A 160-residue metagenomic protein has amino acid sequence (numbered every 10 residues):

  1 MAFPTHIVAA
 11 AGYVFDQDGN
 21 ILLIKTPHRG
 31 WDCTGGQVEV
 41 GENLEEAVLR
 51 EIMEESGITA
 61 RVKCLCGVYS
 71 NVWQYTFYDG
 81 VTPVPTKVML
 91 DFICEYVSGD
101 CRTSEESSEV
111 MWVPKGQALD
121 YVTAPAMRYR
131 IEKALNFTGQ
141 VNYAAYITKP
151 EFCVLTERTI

Functional and structural regions predicted by a protein language model:
M1-I21: Conserved N-terminal beta-strand and adjoining loop/helix that marks the start of the Nudix/MutT-like hydrolase domain
P4, W31, Y69-Y75: Short, solvent-exposed loop/turn segments at secondary-structure junctions
Q17, L65-V68: Residue-level recognition of beta-strand microenvironments
W31, E105-I160: Nudix hydrolase/Nudix homology domain
D32-G36: A short gly/proline-enriched turn/hairpin at secondary-structure junctions
V38-V62, W73-A126, I160: Unchanged
